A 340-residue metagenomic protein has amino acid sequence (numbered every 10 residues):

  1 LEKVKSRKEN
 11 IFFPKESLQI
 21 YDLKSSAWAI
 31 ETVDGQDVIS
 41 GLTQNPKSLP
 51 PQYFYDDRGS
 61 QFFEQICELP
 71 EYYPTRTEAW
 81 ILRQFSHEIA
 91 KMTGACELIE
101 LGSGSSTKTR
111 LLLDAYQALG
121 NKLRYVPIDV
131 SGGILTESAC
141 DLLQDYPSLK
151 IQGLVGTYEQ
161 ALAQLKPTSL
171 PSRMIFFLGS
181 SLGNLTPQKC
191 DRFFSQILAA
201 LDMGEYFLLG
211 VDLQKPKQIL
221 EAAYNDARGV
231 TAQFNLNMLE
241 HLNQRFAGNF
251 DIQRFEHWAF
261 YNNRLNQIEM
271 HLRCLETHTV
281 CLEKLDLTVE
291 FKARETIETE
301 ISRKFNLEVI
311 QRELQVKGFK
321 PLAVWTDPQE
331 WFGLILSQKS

Functional and structural regions predicted by a protein language model:
E2-Q52, S60: N-terminal auxiliary segments of SAM/dcSAM-dependent transferases
P46-T93: Class I SAM-dependent methyltransferase Rossmann-like catalytic core, especially the SAM/SAH-binding loop
A95-G104: Conserved class I S-adenosyl-L-methionine
S105-G120: Conserved SAM-binding loop of SAM-dependent methyltransferases across substrates and taxa, primarily the Class I
D129-G132: Conserved SAM/SAH-binding beta-strand->alpha-helix loop
D191-M203: A short glycine-rich, Lys/Arg-flanked "PGG" loop and its adjoining helix->strand segment in the class I
A200-Q214: Conserved beta-strand signature within the Rossmann-like core of class I S-adenosyl-L-methionine
I219-R303, Q311-K317: Substrate-binding/catalytic lobe of Class I Rossmann-like enzymes that use SAM or dcSAM, i.e., the mid-to-C-terminal
